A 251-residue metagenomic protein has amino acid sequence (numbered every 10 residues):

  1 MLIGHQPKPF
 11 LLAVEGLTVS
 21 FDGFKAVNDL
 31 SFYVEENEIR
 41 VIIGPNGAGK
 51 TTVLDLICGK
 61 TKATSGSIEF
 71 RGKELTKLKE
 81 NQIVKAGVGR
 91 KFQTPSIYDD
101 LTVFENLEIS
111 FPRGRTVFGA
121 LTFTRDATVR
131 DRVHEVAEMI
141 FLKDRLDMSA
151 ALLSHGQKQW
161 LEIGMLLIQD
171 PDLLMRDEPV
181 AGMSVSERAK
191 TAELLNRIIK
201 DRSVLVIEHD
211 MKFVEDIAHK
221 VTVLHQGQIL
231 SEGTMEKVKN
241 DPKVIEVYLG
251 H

Functional and structural regions predicted by a protein language model:
I43-P45: The feature captures the beta-strand-to-loop junction immediately N-terminal to the Walker
C58: Helix-to-loop junction immediately C-terminal to a conserved catalytic motif
G66-E74, A86: Conserved ABC transporter NBD signature motif
T76-K77, V136-L152, Q157: Conserved ABC nucleotide-binding domain
L121-R145, E193: Conserved ABC ATPase "signature" region
L174-E178: Catalytic Walker B motif of ABC-type/P-loop ATPase nucleotide-binding domains
